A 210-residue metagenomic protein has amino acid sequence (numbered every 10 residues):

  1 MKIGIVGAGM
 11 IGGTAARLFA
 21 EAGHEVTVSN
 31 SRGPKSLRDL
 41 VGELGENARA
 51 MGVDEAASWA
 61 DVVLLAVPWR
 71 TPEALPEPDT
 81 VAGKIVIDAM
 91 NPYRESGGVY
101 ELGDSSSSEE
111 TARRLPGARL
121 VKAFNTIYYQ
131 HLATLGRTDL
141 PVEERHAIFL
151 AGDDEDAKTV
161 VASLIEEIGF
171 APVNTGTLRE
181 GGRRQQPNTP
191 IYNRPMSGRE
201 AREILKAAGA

Functional and structural regions predicted by a protein language model:
M1-D39, E43: NAD(P)+-binding Rossmann beta1-loop-alpha1 motif at the extreme N-terminus of oxidoreductases
G45-N47, M51-E95: Rossmann-like NAD(P)-binding element
A50, R119-A123, V173-T175: General beta-strand structural signal in soluble alpha/beta enzymes
E77-G83, L115, L140-V142: Short, conserved loop/helix-junction motifs that constitute active-site signature segments in enzyme catalytic cores
M90-D139: Rossmann-fold NAD(P)-binding glycine/threonine-rich loop
H146-A210: Active-site-lining helix/loop region of Rossmann-like oxidoreductase modules
